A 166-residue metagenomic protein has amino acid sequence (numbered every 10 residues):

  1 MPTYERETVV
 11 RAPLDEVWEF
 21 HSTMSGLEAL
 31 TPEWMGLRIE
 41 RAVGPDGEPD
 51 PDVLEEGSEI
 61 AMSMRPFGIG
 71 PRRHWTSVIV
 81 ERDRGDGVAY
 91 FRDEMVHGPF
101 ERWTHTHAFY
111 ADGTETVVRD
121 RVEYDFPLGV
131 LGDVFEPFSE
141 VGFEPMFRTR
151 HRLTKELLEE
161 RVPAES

Functional and structural regions predicted by a protein language model:
M1-D52: Hydrophobic ligand-binding cavity/cleft-lining segments
T3-E5, R72-T76, E101-H105: Short, surface-exposed coil-to-beta transition loops
V10-A12, M64-G68, E81-D83, P99 (+2 more regions): Beta-strand elements of well-folded, non-transmembrane domains
L14, E81-V88, A108-V117: A short, structured loop/turn motif at beta-sheet edges
E16-H21, L27, I60, I79 (+3 more regions): Hydrophobic pocket/interface hotspot
I39-V96, R161-E165: Glycine-rich portal/gate segments that line the openings of hydrophobic small-molecule binding cavities
R92-P145, E165: Beta-strand/loop substructures that line and gate deep hydrophobic ligand-binding cavities in soluble
V141-S166: Hydrophobic secondary-structure block in the mid-to-C-terminal portion of proteins
